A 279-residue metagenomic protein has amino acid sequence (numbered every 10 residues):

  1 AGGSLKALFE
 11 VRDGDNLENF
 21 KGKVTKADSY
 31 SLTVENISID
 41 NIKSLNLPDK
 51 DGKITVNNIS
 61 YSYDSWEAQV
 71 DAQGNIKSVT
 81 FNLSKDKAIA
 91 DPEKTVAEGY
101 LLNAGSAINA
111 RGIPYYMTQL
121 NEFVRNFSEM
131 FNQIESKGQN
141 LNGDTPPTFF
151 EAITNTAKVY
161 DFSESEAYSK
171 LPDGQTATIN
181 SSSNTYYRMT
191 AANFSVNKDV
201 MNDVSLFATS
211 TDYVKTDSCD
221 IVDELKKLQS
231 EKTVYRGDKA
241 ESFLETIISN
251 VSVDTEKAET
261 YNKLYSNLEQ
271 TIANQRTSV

Functional and structural regions predicted by a protein language model:
A1-V279: Structural signature of extracellular appendage/secretion-system components
